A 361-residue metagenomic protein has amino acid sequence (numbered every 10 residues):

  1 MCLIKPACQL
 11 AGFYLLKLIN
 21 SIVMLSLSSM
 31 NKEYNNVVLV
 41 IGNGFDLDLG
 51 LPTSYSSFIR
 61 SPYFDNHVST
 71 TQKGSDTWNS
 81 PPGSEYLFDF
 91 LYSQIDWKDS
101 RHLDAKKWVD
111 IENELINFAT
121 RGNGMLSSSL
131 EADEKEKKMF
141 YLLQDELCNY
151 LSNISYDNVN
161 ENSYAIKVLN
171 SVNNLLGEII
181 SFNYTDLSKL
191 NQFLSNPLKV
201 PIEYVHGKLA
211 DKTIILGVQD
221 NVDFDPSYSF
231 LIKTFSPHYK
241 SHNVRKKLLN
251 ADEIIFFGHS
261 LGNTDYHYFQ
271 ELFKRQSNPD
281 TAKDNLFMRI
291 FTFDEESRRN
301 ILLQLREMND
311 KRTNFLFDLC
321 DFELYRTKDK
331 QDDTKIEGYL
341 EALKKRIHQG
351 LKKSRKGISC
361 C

Functional and structural regions predicted by a protein language model:
C2-L15: Positively charged N-terminal leader segments that act as targeting/secretion signals
I19-I41, F45-L49, N243-C361: SIR2/sirtuin-family catalytic core signature
L49-G50, K189: Short N-terminal helix/helix-N-cap motif within the alpha/beta-hydrolase-1
L51, Y55, I59, S155-E161 (+2 more regions): Phosphate/oxyanion-binding active-site loops and adjacent basic polyanion-contact surfaces
Y55-G74: Short catalytic helix/loop segments, enriched in acidic residues and glycine and frequently bearing histidine
Y55-I59, N196-L198, L272-F273: Glycine-rich, phosphate-binding/catalytic loops in enzymes
P62, N191-N196, Q276-P279: Active-site catalytic pocket residues across diverse enzymes, especially alpha/beta-hydrolases
T70-Y239, N250: Extended, H/D-rich, highly charged conserved domains that either
